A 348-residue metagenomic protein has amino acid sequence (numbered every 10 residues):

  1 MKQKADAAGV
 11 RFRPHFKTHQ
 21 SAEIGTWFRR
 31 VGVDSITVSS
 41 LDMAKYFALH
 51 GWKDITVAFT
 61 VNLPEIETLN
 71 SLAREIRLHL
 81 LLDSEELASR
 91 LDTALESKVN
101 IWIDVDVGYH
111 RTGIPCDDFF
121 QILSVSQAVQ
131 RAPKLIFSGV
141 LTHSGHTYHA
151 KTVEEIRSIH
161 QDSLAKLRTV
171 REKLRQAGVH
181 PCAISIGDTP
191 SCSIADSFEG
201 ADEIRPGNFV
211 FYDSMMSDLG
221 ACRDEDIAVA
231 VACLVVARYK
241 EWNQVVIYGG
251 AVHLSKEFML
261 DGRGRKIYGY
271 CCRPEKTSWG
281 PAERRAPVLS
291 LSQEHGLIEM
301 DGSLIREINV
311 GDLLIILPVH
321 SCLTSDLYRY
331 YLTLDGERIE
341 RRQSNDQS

Functional and structural regions predicted by a protein language model:
M1-A8: N-terminal, Lys/Arg-enriched amphipathic/low-complexity engagement segments that precede the first folded domain
R13-H149: Active-site-proximal beta-alpha core segment in soluble small-molecule metabolic enzymes
H15, G187, P206-G207, Y248-G250 (+1 more regions): Generic beta-strand/beta-sheet core signal
K17, F47, I103, V140 (+4 more regions): Conserved, mostly hydrophobic/aromatic
V107-R223: Active-site loop/helix belt of alpha/beta enzymes
C192-C272: Active-site loop ensemble at the mouth of alpha/beta enzyme cores that anchors a bound cofactor
W242-S348: C-terminal accessory subdomain/extension
